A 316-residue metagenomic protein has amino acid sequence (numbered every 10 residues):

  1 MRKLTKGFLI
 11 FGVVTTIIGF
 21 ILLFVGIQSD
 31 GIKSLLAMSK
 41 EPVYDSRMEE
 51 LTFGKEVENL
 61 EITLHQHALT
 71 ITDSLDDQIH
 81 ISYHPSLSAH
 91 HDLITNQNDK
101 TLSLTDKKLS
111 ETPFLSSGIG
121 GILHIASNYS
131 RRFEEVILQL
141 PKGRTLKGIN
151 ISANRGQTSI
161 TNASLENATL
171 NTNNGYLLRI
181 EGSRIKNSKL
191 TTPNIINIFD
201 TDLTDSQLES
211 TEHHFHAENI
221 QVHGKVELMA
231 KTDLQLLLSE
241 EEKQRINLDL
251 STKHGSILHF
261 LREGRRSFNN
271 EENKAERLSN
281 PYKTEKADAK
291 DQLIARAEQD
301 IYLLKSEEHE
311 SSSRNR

Functional and structural regions predicted by a protein language model:
R2-H90, H124-R144, S159, R265-D288 (+2 more regions): Short acidic/polar N-terminal linker immediately downstream of export determinants
E56, H65, L75, N98 (+16 more regions): Repetitive beta-strand solenoid architecture
L60-I62, I151, L250: Active-site alpha-helical segments that house and flank conserved acidic catalytic motifs for diphosphate chemistry
L64, D106-K108, A153, A297 (+1 more regions): Flexible glycine-/small-residue-rich
S74, H84-S86, N98, K107-L109 (+4 more regions): Solvent-exposed coil/turn segments that connect beta secondary-structure elements in extracytoplasmic/periplasmic
I79, K100-S103, I301-Y302: Hydrophobic residues embedded in beta-strands of well-ordered beta-sheets
H91-F199: Non-cytosolic head/periplasmic domains of membrane-anchored proteins
N187-R316: Short, surface-exposed interaction patches in beta-rich subdomains that mediate adhesion/assembly near membranes
